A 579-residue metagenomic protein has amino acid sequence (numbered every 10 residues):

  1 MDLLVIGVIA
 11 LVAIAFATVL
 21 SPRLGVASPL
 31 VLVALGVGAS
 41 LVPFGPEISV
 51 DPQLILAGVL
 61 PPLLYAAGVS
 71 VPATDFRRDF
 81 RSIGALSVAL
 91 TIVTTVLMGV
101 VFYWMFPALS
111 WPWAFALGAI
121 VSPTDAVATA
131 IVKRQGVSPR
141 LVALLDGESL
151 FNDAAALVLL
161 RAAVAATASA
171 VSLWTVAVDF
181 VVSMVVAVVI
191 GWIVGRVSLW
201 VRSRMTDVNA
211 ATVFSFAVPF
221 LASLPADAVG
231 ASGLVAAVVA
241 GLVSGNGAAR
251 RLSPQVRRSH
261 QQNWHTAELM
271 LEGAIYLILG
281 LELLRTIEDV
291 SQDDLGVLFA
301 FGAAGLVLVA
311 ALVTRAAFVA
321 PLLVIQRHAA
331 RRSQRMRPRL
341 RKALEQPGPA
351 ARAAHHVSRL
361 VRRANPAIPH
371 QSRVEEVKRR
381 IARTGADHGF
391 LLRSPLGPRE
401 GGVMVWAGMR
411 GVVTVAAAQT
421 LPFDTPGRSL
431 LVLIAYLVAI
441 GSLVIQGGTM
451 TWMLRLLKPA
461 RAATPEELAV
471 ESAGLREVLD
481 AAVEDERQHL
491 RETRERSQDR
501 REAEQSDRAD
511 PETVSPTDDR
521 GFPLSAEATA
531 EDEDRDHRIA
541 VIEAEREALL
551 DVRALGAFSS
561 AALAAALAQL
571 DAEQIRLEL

Functional and structural regions predicted by a protein language model:
M1-A473, E477, L550, A554-L579: Transmembrane helical cores of multi-pass secondary ion antiporters/exchangers
R373, K458-L579: Cytosolic C-terminal regulatory domains/tails of membrane transporters and channels
